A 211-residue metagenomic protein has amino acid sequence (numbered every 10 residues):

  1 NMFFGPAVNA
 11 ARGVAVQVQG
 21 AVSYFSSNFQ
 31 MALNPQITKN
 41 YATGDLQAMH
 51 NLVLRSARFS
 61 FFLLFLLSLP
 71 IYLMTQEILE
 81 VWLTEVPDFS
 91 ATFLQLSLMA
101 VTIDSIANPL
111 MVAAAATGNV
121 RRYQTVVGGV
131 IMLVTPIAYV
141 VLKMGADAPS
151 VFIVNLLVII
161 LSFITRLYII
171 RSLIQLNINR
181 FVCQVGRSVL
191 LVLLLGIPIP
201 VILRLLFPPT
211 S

Functional and structural regions predicted by a protein language model:
N1-G20, A48, D88-L94: Interfacial/gating helices of multi-pass transporter permease domains
F4-A7, Y41-G44, G118-V120, G145-A146: Membrane-helix interface residues
V8, R12-M31, P35, L63-L67 (+3 more regions): Transmembrane helix-bundle signature of multi-pass secondary active exporters and lipid flippases
G13-V16, S60, L94-S97, V101 (+3 more regions): Residue-level recognition of transmembrane alpha-helices in multi-pass small-molecule transporters/permeases
A15, Q19-A57, M111-A116: Helix-loop junctions and terminal segments of transmembrane helices in multi-pass membrane transport/translocation
S26, H50-S105, M132-M144, L193-P198 (+1 more regions): Alpha-helical transmembrane segments of multi-pass membrane transport and lipid-handling proteins
L98-V130, G145, I174, I178: Membrane-interface junctions at transmembrane-helix termini in multi-pass inner-membrane proteins
R121, G128-F163, L176-N179, P200-S211: Membrane-interface helix-loop junctions in multi-pass transport and translocation proteins
